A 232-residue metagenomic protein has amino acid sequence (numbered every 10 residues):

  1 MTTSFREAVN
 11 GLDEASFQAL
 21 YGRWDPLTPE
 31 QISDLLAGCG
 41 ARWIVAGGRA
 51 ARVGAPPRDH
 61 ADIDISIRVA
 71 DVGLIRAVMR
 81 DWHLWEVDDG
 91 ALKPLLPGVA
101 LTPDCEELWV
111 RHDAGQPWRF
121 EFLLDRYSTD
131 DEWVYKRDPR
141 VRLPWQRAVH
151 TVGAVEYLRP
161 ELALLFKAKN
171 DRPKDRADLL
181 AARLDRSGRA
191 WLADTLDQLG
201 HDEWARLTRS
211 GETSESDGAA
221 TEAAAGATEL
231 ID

Functional and structural regions predicted by a protein language model:
M1-D232: Compositionally biased terminal segments of proteins
